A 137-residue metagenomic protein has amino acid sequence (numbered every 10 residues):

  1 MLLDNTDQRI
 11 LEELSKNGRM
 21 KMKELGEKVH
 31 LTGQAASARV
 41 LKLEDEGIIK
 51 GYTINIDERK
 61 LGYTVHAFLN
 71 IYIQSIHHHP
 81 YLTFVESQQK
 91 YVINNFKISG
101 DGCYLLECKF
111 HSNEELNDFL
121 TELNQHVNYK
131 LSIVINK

Functional and structural regions predicted by a protein language model:
M1-K137: A compositional/biophysical signature of low hydrophobicity enriched in polar/charged and small residues
